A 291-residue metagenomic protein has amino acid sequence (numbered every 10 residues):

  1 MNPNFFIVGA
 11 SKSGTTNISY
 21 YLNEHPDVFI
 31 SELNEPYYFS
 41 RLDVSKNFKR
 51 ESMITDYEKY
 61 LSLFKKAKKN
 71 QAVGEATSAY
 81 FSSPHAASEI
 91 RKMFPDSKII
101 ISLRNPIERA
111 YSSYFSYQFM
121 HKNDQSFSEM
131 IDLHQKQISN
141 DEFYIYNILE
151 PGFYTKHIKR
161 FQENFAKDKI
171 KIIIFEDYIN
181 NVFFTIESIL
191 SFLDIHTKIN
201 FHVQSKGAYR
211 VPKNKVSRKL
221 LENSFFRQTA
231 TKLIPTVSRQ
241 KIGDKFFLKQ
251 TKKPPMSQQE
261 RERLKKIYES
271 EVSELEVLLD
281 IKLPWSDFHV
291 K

Functional and structural regions predicted by a protein language model:
M1-T77, F81, K92-S97, S102 (+2 more regions): PAPS-dependent sulfotransferase catalytic core
G14-T15, Y60, G74, I90 (+6 more regions): Generic structural signal for small/hydrophobic residues in well-ordered secondary structure, especially within
N17, H85-S88, F183-F184: Generic recognition of short, well-ordered alpha-helical segments
S19-N23, L61, R91, Y111 (+5 more regions): Non-transmembrane alpha-helical segments in soluble domains of secreted/periplasmic/extracellular proteins
K46, T77-S78, Q137-E150, P255-E260: Surface-exposed cleft-lining segments at the edges of enzyme active sites
S52-K66, H121-H202: PAPS-dependent sulfotransferase catalytic domain
Y60-L63, A86, Y154-I158, T185 (+2 more regions): Alpha-helical packing segments of well-folded alpha/beta enzyme cores
K159-E262, K266, D280, W285-K291: The conserved 3'-phosphoadenosine-5'-phosphosulfate
